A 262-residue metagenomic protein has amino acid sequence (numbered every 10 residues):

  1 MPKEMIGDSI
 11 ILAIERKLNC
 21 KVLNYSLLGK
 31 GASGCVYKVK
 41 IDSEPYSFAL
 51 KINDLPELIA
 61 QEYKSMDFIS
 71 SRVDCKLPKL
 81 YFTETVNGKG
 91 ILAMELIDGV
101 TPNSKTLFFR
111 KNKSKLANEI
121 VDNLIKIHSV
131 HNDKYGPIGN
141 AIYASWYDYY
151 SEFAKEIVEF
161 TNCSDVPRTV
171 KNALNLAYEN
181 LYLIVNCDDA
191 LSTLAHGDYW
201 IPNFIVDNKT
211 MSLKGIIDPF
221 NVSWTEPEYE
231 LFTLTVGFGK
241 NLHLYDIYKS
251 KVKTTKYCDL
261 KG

Functional and structural regions predicted by a protein language model:
E4-L18, A117, S129-G197, D207-N208: An alpha-helical support segment within catalytic cores of ATP-dependent transferases
G7-D8, Y63, L242-Y245: Short, surface-exposed alpha-helical segments at coil->helix boundaries
C20-Y25, V166-A173, K253-K261: Short, surface-exposed acidic
Y25-A141: ATP-binding pocket architecture of kinase catalytic cores
V36, M66, L80, E95 (+7 more regions): Generic structural signal for small/hydrophobic residues in well-ordered secondary structure, especially within
P45, K89, A190-S192, S212: Conserved catalytic motifs of the protein kinase core domain
L116-E119, D198, P227, G262: An acidic site on a long C-lobe helix of protein kinase domains
S192-L194, W200-P202, D207-D259: Active-site Asp-x-Gly
